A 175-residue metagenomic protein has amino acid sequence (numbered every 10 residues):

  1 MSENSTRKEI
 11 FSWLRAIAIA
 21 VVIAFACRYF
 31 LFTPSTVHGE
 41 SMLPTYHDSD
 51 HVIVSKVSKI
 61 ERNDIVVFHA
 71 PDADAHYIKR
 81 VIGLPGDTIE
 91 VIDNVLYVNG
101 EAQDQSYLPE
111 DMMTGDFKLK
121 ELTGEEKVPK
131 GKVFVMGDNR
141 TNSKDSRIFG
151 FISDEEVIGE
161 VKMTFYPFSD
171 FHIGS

Functional and structural regions predicted by a protein language model:
S2-F11, A26, F30, P44 (+1 more regions): Soluble "head" domains of membrane/secretory-pathway proteins
L31-H38, M42: Signal peptide cleavage region of secreted peptide precursors
